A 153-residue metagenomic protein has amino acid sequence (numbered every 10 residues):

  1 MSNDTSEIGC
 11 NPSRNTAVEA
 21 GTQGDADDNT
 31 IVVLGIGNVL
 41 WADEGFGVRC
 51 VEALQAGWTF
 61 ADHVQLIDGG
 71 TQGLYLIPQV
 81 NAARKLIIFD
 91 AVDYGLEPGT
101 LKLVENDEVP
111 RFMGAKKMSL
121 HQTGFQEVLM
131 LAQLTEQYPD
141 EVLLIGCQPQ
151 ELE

Functional and structural regions predicted by a protein language model:
S2-D140, L144-C147: N-terminal catalytic or cofactor-binding beta/alpha core of small enzyme domains
F112, L152-E153: A short acidic, helix-capping loop that chelates divalent metal ions and anchors anionic groups
